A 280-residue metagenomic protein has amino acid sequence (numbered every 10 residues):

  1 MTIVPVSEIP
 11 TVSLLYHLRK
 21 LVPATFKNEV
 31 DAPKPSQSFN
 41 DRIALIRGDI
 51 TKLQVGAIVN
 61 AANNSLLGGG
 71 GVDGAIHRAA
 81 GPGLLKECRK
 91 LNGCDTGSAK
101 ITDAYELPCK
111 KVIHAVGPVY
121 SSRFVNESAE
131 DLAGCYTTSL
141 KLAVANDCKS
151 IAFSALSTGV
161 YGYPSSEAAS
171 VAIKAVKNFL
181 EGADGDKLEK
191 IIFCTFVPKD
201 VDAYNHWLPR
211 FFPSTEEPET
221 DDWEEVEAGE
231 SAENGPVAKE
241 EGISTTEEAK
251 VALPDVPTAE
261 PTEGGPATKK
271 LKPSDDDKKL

Functional and structural regions predicted by a protein language model:
M1-I50: Conserved N-terminal structural segment that caps and organizes enzyme catalytic cores in eukaryotes
P33, Q37-T96: Short, conserved "active-site rim" segments that organize catalytic pockets and cofactor/ligand binding
I43-A44, G56-I58, S98, K110-H114 (+1 more regions): Structural motif
I46-I50, G97-Y105, S139-V144: Short amphipathic alpha-helices and their capping/turn segments at secondary-structure boundaries
V59, I76, I113, F153 (+1 more regions): Conserved, mostly hydrophobic/aromatic
K86-V119: Active-site alpha/beta core segments
Y120-L280: Phosphate/ribose-phosphate-bearing ligand recognition and processing surfaces, centered on ADP-ribose/NAD(+/P+) systems
